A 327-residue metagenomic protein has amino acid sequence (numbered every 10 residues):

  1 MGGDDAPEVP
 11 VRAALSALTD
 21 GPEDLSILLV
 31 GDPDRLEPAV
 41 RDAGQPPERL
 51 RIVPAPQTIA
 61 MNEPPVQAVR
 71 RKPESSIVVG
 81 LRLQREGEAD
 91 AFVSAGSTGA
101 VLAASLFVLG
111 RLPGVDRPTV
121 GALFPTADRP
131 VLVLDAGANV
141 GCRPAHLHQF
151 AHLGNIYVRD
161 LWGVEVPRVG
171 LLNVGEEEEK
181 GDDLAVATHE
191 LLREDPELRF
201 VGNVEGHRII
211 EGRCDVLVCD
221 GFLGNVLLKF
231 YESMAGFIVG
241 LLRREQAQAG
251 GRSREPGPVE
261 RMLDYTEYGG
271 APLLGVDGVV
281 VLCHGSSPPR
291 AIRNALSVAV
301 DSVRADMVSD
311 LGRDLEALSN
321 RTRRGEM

Functional and structural regions predicted by a protein language model:
M1-E8, A138-H148, L282-P289: Short, glycine-rich nucleotide/cofactor-binding loops
E8-V9, G21-L28, P33-E37, A43 (+2 more regions): Glycine-rich phosphate/diphosphate-binding loop of Rossmann-like nucleotide-binding domains
T19-P22, G44-P46, V69-P73, L83-G87 (+9 more regions): Solvent-exposed alpha-helices and their adjacent loops that cap or buttress functional pockets in soluble metabolic
L29-G31, R51-V53, S94-G96, L123-P125 (+5 more regions): Short beta-strand segments
Q45-A89: Phosphate/nucleotide-donor binding subsite
R49-L50, V131, L198: Short, conserved active-site loop motifs that form the nucleotide-linked donor/cofactor pocket
L106-V133, E211-L217, G221-M327: Glycine-rich phosphate/nucleotide-binding loop
